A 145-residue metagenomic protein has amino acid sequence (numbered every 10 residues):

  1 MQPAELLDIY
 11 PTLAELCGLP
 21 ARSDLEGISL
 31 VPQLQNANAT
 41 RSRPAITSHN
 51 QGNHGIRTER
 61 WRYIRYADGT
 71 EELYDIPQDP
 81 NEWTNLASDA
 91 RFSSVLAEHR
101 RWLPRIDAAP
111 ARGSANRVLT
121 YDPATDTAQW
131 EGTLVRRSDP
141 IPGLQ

Functional and structural regions predicted by a protein language model:
M1-I56, T84, F92-R101, R117-L119: Polar, surface-exposed loop/tail segments that function as active-site lids or cofactor/substrate-recognition elements
I9, A14, L86-Q145: Long, internal low-complexity/basic segments
G52, R62-Y63: Active-site/binding-pocket entry motifs
I56-E59, Y66, I76: Active-site beta-strand termini and strand-to-loop segments that position acidic
D79: Intrinsically disordered, low-complexity polar regions and short flexible loop motifs
